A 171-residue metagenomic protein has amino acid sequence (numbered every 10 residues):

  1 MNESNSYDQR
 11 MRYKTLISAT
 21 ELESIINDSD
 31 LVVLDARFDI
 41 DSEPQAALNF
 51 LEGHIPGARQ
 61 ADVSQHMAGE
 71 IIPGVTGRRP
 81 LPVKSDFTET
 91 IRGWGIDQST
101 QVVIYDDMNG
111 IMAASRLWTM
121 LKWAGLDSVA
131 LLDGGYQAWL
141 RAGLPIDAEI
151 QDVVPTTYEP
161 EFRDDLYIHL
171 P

Functional and structural regions predicted by a protein language model:
M1-P171: Cytosolic catalytic domains that perform sulfur/thiol-centered chemistry
